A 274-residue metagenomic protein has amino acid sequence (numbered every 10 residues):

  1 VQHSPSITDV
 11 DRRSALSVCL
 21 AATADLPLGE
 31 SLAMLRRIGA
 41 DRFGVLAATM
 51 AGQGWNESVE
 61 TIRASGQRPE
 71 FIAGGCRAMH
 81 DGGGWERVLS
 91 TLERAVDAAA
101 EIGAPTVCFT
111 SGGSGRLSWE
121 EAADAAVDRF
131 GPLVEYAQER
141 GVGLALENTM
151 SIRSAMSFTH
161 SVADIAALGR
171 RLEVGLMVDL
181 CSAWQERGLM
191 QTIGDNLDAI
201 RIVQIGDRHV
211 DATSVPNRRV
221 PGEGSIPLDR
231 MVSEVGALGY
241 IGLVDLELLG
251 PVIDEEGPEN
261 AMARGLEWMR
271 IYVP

Functional and structural regions predicted by a protein language model:
V1-G39, A98, G103-A104, Q138 (+1 more regions): Histidine-acidic metal/acid-base catalytic patches
V10, A15-S17, R42-V45, M79-G82 (+3 more regions): A short, structure-level motif marking secondary-structure boundaries and short turns
A21, A48, R77, G112 (+3 more regions): Flexible loop residues that form catalytic and substrate-binding hotspots at small-molecule/glycan-binding clefts
D25, G52, A78, R116 (+3 more regions): Flexible, glycine-rich phosphate/dinucleotide-binding loops and adjacent beta-alpha linkers at cofactor/substrate
D41-G131, Q138, S182, Y240-I241 (+1 more regions): Structural motif corresponding to the early beta-alpha repeats
G44, F71-A73, C108, A145 (+3 more regions): Conserved beta-strand positions in the central sheet of alpha/beta enzyme cores
G54-E57, G83-R94, L117-D128, M156-D164 (+3 more regions): Alpha-helix N-cap and loop-to-helix initiation/capping positions
R129, G143-I152: Conserved anion-binding
